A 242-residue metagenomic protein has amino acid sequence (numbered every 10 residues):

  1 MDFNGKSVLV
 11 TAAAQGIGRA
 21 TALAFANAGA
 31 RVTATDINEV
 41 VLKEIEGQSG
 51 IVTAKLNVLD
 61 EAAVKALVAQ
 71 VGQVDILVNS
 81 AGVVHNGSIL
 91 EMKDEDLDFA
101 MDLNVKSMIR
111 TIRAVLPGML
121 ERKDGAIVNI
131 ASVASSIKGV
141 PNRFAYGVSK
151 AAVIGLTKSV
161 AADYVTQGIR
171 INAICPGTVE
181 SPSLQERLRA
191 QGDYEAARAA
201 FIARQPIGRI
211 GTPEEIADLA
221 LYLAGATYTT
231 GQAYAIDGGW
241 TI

Functional and structural regions predicted by a protein language model:
S88-I89, D96-M101, I127, F201: Substrate-binding pocket helix/loop in short-chain dehydrogenase/reductase
I112, S149, T157: Active-site helix of classical SDR
P117, A162-T166: Alpha-helical segment proximal to the catalytic Tyr-Lys
S132: Residue(s) in the substrate-gating loop at a strand-loop-helix junction that position the organic substrate next
V165, R170, T230-G231: Short, small/polar-rich loop/turn modules that mediate ligand/substrate recognition or access, typified
P176-E186: Short, flexible catalytic-loop segment of classical short-chain dehydrogenase/reductase
R209-I236, T241: C-terminal substrate-recognition "lid" of short-chain dehydrogenase/reductases
